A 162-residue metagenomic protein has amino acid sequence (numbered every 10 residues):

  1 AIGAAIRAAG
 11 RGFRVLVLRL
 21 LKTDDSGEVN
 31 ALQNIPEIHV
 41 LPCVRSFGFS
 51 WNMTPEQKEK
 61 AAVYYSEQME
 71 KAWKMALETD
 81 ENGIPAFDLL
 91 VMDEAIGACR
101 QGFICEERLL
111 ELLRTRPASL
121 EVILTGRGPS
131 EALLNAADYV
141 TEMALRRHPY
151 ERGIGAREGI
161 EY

Functional and structural regions predicted by a protein language model:
A1-M75: Conserved P-loop
V15, V122, V140: Hydrophobic anchor at the start of a short beta-strand that flanks the dinucleotide cofactor-binding loop
L21-D24, S46-F47, I96-G97, G128-E131 (+1 more regions): Conserved nucleotide-binding/hydrolysis micro-motifs of P-loop NTPases
V40-R45, L124, T141-E142: Structural signal for conserved beta-strand scaffold positions within catalytic alpha/beta enzyme cores
M53-E121: Phosphate-binding/switch loop-helix module in NTP-utilizing enzymes
S119-P129: Short, flexible loop segments at boundaries between secondary-structure elements
R127-Y162: Phosphate-binding/switch region of NTP-binding enzymes
